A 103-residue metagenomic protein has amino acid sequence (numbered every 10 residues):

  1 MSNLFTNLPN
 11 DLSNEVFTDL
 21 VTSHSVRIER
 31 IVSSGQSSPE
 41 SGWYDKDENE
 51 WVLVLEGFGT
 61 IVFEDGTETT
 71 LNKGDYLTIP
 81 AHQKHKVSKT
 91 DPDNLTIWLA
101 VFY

Functional and structural regions predicted by a protein language model:
M1-W43: A short, N-terminal "cap"/entry segment at the start of jelly-roll beta-barrel domains of the cupin/DSBH fold
S25, G66, P92-N94: Short strand-connecting beta-turns/loops that link adjacent beta-strands
R30, E56, F63-D65, K89 (+1 more regions): Residue-level recognition of conserved beta-strand positions in structured domain cores
D45-I61: Short, conserved beta-strand element in jelly-roll/cupin
N49, L53, Y76-P80, L99: A generic "structured core" feature
D65-A81: Short acidic-glycine-tyrosine-enriched beta hairpin
H82-Y103: Ligand-binding loop in jelly-roll beta-barrel domains
